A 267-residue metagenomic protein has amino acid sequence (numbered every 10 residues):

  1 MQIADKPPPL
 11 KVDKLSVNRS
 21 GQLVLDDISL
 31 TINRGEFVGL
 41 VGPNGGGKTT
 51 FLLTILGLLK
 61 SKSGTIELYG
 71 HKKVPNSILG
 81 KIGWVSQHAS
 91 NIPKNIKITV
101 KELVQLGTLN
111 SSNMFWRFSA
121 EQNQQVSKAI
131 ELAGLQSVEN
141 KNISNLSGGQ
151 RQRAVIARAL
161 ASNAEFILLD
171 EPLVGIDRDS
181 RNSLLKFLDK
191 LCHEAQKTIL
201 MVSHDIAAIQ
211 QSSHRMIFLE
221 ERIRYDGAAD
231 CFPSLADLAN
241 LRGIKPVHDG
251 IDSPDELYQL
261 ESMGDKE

Functional and structural regions predicted by a protein language model:
L56: Helix-to-loop junction immediately C-terminal to a conserved catalytic motif
G64-I78: Conserved ABC transporter NBD signature motif
Q105, A120-V138: Conserved ABC ATPase "signature" region
I167-E171: Catalytic Walker B motif of ABC-type/P-loop ATPase nucleotide-binding domains
S203-H204: H-loop/switch region of ABC-family ATPase nucleotide-binding domains
M216-A228: H-loop (His-switch) and adjacent beta-strand-loop-beta switch element of ABC-type ATPase nucleotide-binding domains
D230-E267: ABC ATPase nucleotide-binding domains
